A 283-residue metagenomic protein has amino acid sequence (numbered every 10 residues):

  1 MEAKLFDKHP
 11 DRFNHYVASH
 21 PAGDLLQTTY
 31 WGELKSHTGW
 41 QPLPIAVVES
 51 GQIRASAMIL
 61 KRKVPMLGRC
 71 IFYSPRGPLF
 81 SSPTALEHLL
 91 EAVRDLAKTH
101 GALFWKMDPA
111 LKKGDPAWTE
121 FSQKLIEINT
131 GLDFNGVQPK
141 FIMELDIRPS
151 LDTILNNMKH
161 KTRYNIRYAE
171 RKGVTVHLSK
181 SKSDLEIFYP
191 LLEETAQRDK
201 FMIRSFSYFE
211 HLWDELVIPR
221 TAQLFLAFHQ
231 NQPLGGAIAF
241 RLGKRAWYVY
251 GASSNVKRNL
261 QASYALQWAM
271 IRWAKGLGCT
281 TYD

Functional and structural regions predicted by a protein language model:
A3-L67, P109-G114, L125-N259: A conserved beta-strand-loop-helix scaffold within acyl/acetyltransferase catalytic domains
L67-Q138, G243-D283: Acyl-donor binding region in acyl/amide transferases
